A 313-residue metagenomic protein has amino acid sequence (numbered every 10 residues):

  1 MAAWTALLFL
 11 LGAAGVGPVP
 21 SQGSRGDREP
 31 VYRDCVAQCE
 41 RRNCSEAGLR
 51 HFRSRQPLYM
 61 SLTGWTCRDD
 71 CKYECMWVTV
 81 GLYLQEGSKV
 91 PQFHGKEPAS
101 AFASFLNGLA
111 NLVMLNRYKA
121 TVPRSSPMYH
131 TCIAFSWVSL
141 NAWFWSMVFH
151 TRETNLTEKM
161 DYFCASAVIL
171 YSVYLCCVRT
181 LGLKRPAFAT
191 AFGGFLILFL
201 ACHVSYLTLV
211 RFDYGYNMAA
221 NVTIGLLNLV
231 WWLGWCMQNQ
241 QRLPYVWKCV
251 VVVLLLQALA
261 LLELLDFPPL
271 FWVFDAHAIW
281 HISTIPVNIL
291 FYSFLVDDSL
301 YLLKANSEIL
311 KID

Functional and structural regions predicted by a protein language model:
A2-D313: Multi-pass alpha-helical transmembrane bundles in non-GPCR membrane proteins that perform intramembrane catalysis
